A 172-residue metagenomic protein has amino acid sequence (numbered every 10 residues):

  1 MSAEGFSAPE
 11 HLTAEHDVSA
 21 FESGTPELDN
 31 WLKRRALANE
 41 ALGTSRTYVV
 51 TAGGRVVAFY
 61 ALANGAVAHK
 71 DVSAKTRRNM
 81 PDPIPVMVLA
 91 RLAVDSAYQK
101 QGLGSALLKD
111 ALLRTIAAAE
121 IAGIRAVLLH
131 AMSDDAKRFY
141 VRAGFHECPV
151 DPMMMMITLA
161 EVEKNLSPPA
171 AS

Functional and structural regions predicted by a protein language model:
M1-A38, L42: Short amphipathic alpha-helix that is part of the acyltransferase structural core
M1-G5, S167-S172: Intrinsically disordered, low-complexity and often Lys/Arg-enriched segments
G43-N64, K70: Conserved beta-hairpin
F59-R91, Q99: Conserved acyl-donor/pantetheine-binding loop and adjacent beta-alpha core of acyl/acetyltransferases and related
K100-R114, R142: Conserved acetyl-CoA-binding loop-helix of GNAT-fold acetyltransferases
L108, S133-A136, P152-L159: Short glycine/proline-centered loop/turn elements that form peptide/ligand docking sites
I116, A122-G123, H130-V150: Conserved active-site alpha-helix within GNAT-family acetyltransferase domains
I157-P169: Accessory recognition modules or surfaces
